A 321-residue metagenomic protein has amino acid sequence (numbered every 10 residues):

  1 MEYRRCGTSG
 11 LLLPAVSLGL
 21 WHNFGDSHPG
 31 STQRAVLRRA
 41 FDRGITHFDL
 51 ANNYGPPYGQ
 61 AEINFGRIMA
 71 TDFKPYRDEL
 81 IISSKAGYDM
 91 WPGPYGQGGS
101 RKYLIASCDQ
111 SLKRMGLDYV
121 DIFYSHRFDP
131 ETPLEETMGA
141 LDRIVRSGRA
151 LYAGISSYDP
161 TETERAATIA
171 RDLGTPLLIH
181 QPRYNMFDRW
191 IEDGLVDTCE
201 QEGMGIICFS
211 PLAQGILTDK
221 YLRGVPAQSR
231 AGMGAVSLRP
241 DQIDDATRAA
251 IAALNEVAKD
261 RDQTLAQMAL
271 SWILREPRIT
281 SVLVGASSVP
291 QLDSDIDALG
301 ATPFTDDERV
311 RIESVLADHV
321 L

Functional and structural regions predicted by a protein language model:
M1-L80, L321: N-terminal binding-site loop/beta-alpha segment at the start of enzyme catalytic domains that lines or forms
G7-G25, S83-G96, Y119, Y124: N-terminal small/glycine-rich loop or linker at the start of catalytic domains across soluble metabolic enzymes
L18, L50, S84, I122-S125 (+4 more regions): Conserved beta-strand positions
F24-G30, N53-Q60, D129-P133, P160-T161 (+1 more regions): Acidic-and-aromatic substrate-binding clefts and catalytic sites of carbohydrate-active enzymes
H28-A40, G99-M115, T163-A167: Short, acidic/polar
H28-T32, Q60, N64, Y95-A106 (+2 more regions): Alpha-helix N-cap and loop-to-helix initiation/capping positions
L112-E131: Active-site groove signature of glycoside hydrolases
T132-L321: Beta/alpha (TIM)-barrel catalytic core signal, keyed to glycine-rich beta->alpha loops juxtaposed to Asp/Glu that bind
